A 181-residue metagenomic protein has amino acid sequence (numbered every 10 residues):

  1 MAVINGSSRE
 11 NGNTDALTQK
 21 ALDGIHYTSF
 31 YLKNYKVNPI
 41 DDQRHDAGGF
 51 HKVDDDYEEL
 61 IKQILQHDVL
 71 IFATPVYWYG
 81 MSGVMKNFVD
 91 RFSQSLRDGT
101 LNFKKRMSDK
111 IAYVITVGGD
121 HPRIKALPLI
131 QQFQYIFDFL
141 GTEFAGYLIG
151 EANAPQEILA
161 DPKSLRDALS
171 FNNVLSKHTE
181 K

Functional and structural regions predicted by a protein language model:
M1-R97, P162-K181: N-terminal beta1-alpha1-beta2 submodule of the flavodoxin-like/Rossmannoid cofactor-binding fold
S8-N11, V76-Y79, G119-R123, N153-Q156: Short histidine/acidic/glycine/proline-rich micro-motifs that form metal- and phosphate-coordinating active-site loops
P39-D41, A152-I158: A short acidic, helix-capping loop that chelates divalent metal ions and anchors anionic groups
L101-A145: Short, glycine-/small-residue-rich phosphate/pyrophosphate-handling segment
Y113, I158-L165: Juxtamembrane/interfacial segments around transmembrane helices
G146-E151: Beta-strand-loop-alpha "switch" segments that mediate conformational coupling across diverse proteins
